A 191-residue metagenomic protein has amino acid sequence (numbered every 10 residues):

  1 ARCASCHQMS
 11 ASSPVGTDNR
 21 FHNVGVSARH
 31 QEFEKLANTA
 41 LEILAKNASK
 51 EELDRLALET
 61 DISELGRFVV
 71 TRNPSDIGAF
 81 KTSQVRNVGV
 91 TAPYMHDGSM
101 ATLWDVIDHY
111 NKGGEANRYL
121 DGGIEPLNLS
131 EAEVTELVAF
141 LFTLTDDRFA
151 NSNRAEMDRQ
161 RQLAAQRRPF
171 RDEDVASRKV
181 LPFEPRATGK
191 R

Functional and structural regions predicted by a protein language model:
A1-M100, D105-D108, E115-R118, S152-R191: Short glycine/threonine-rich turn/loop motifs
G78, M100, L127-S130, V134: Solvent-exposed, acidic/flexible segments
G114-L129, E136: C-terminal soluble interaction/assembly domains
T145-R148: Short acidic/polar inter-strand loop motif in beta-rich domains
